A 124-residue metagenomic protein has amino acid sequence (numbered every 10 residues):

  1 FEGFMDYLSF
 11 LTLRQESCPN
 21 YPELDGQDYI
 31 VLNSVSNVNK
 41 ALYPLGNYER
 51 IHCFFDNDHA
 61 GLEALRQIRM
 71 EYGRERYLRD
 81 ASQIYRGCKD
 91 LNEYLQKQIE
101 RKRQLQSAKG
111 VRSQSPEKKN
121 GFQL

Functional and structural regions predicted by a protein language model:
E2-M5, N57: Helix N-cap/beta->alpha junction signal
M5-T12: Short amphipathic alpha-helical face segments that pack within enzyme cores and frequently flank/anchor catalytic
T12-L124: TOPRIM fold recognition
